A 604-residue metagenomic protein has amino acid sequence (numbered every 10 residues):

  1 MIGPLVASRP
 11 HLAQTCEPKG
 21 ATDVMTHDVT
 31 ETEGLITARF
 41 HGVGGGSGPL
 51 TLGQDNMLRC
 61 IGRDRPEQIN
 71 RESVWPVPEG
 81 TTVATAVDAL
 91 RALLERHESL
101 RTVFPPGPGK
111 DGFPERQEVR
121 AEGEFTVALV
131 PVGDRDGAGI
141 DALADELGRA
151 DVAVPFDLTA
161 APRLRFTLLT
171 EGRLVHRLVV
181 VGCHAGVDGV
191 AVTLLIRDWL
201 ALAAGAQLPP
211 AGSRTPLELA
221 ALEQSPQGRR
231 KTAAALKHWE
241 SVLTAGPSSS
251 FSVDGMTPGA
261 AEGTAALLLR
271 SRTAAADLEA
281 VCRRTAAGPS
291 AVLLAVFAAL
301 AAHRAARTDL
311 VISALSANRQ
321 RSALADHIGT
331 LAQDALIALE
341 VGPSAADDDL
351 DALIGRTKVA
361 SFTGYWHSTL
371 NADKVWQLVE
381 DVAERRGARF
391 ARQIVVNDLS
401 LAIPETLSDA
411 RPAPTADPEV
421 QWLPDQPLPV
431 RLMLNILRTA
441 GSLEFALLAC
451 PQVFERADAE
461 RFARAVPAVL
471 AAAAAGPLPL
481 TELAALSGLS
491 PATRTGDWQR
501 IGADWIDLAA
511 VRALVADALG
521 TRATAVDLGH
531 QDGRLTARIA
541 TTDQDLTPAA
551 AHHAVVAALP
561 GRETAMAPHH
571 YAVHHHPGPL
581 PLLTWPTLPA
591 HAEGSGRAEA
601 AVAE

Functional and structural regions predicted by a protein language model:
I2-D64, D88-R135, P162, R214-G263: Short amphipathic alpha-helices and their capping loops
I2-P4, R9, R63-N70, E98-S99 (+7 more regions): His-Asp-centered acyl/peptidyl-transfer active-site segments
G3, S8, E31-G45, E79-E95 (+6 more regions): A short, small/polar-residue-rich loop/turn motif at beta-strand boundaries within alpha/beta enzyme cores
H27, H41, S47-G48, V130 (+2 more regions): Active-site-proximal acidic secondary-structure segment that organizes catalysis
A38-H41, S47, P66-T85, L158-V179 (+6 more regions): Gly/Ser/Thr-rich phosphate-binding loops and adjoining beta-strand/alpha-helix segments that form adenosine-phosphate
V43-L50, N56, Q68-V74, L100-P106 (+10 more regions): Flexible, Gly/Pro-enriched loop and linker segments at secondary-structure and domain junctions
H97, R101, I196-R197, T308-L315 (+3 more regions): Extended, hydrophobic beta-loop-alpha segments that form or line the acyl/peptidyl-thioester binding and transfer paths
V103-F104, W199, A203-T215, E240-S249 (+5 more regions): A short N-terminal helical cap/helix-turn-helix that marks the beginning of AMP-binding/adenylate-forming
